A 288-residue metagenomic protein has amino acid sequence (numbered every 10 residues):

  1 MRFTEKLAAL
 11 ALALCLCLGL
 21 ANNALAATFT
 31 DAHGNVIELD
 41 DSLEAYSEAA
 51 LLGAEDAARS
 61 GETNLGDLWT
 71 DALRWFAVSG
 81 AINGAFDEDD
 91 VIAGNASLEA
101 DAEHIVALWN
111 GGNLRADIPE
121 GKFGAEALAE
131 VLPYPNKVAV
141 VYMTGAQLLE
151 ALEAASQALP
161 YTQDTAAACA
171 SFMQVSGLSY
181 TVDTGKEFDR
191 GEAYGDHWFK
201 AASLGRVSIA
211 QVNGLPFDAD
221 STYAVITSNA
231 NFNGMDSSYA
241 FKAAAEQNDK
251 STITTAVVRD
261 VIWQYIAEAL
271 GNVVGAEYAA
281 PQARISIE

Functional and structural regions predicted by a protein language model:
M1-A11: Bacterial N-terminal signal peptides that target proteins for export
A11-G19: Bacterial N-terminal signal peptides
L18-F29: Sec-dependent signal peptide cleavage junction
A27-E288: Catalytic centers of hydrolytic enzymes
